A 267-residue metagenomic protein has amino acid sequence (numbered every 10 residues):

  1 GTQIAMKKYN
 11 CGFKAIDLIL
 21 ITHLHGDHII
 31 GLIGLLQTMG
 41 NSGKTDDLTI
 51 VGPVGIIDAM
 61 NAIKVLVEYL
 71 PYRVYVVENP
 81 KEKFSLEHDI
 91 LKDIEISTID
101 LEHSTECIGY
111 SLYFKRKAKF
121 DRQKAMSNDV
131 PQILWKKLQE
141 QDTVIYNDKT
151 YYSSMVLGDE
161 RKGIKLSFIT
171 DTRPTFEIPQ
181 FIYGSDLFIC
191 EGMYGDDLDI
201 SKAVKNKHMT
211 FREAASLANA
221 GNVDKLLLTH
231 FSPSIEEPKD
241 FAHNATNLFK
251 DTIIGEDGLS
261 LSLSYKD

Functional and structural regions predicted by a protein language model:
G1-V51, Y75-K83: Active-site metal-binding motif and surrounding structural segment of the metallo-beta-lactamase
K8, Q37, A62-V65, S216: Short, well-ordered alpha-helices that flank and scaffold nucleotide-derived cofactor binding pockets
I16-L24, G52-P53, L166-T172, I189-E191 (+2 more regions): Active-site neighborhood of phospho(di)ester-bond hydrolases with catalytic His/Asp-centered motifs
G31-M39, I63, E236-N244: Metal-dependent catalytic neighborhoods of phosphoester/phosphodiester hydrolases
G55-V67, V76-K83: A gly/proline- and charged-residue-enriched helix-loop-helix capping module
K81-K83, T175-D267: Binuclear metal-ion centers of metallo-dependent hydrolases, dominated by the metallo-beta-lactamase
S85-T98, S264-D267: Short, surface-exposed amphipathic charged segments that create phosphate/polyanion-binding patches used for binding
L91-F168, T172-F181, L187-G192: Active-site-proximal loop/helix segment associated with metal-binding centers of metalloenzymes
